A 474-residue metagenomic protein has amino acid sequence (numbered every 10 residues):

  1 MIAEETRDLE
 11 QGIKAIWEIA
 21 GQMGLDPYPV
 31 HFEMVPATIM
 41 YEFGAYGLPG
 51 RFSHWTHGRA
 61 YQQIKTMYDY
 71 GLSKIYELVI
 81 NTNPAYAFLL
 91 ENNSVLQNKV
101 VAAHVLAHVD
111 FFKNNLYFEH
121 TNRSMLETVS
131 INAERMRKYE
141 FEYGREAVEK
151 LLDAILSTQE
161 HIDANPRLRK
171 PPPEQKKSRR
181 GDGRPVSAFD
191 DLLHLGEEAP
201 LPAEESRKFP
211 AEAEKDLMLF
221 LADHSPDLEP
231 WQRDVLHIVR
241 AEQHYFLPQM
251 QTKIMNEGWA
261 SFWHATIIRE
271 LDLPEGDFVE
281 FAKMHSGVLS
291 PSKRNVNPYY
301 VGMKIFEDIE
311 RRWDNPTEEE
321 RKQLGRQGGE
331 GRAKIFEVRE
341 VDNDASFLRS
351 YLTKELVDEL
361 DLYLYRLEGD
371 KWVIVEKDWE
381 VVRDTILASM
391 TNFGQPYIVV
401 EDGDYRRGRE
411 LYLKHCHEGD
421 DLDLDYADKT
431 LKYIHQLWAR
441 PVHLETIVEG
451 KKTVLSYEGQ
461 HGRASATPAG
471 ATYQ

Functional and structural regions predicted by a protein language model:
R7-A85, G196-L228, V454-S456: Auxiliary, metal-adjacent structural segments of Zn-dependent hydrolase domains
I64, P84-V101, L247-T252: Short pre-active-site segment immediately N-terminal to the catalytic Zn-binding motif
A85, I267-I268, H417-D420: Short, glycine-/Ser/Thr-/acidic-enriched flexible segments
N92, L96, D277-Q474: Non-catalytic terminal regions of proteins
V101-F111: Active-site His/Glu-centered metal-binding helix of metallohydrolases
D110-P173, E257-P274, G287-P298: Post-HExxH zinc-binding segment in Zn-dependent metallohydrolases
E134-R137, D153-L228, L236, Y299-V381: Well-ordered beta-sheet/strand-loop patches within structured domains
E205-M303: Long, internal scaffold/assembly segments composed of regular secondary structure
